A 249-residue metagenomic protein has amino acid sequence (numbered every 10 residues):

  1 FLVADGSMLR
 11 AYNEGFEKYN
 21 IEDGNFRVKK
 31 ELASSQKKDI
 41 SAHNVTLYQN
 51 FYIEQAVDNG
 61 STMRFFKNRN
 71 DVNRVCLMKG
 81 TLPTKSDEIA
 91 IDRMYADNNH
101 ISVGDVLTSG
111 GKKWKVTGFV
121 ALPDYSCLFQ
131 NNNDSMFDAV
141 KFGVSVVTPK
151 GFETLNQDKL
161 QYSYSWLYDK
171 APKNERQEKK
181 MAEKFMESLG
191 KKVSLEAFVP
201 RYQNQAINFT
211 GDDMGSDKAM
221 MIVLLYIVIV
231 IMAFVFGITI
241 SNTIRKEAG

Functional and structural regions predicted by a protein language model:
F1-G237, N242: Membrane transport/envelope proteins' first extracytoplasmic loop
I244-G249: Short cytoplasmic-facing helical segments at TM-TM junctions of multi-pass membrane proteins
